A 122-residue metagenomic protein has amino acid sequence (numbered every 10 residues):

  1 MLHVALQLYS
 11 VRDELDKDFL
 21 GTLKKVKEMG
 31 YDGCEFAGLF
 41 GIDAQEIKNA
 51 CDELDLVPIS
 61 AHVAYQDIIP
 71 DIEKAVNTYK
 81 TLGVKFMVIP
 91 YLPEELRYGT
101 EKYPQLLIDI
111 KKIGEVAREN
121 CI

Functional and structural regions predicted by a protein language model:
M1-K17, T22, D32: Boundary/entry segment of secreted carbohydrate-active catalytic domains
L2-L8, C34-F36, P58-V63, M87-I89: Hydrophobic faces of well-ordered beta-strands that scaffold small-molecule active sites in alpha/beta enzyme cores
L6, V26, C34, C51 (+1 more regions): Conserved, mostly hydrophobic/aromatic
R12-K17, G33-E46, V63-D71, E94-Y98: Acidic-and-aromatic substrate-binding clefts and catalytic sites of carbohydrate-active enzymes
L20-G41, L82-K85: Catalytic domains of carbohydrate-active enzymes, especially glycoside hydrolases
D43-H62, L106, K112, N120-I122: Short acidic, glycine/proline-enriched helix-loop-strand junctions
Y65-I122: Active-site acidic/histidine proton-transfer and metal-coordination neighborhood in alpha/beta enzyme cores
